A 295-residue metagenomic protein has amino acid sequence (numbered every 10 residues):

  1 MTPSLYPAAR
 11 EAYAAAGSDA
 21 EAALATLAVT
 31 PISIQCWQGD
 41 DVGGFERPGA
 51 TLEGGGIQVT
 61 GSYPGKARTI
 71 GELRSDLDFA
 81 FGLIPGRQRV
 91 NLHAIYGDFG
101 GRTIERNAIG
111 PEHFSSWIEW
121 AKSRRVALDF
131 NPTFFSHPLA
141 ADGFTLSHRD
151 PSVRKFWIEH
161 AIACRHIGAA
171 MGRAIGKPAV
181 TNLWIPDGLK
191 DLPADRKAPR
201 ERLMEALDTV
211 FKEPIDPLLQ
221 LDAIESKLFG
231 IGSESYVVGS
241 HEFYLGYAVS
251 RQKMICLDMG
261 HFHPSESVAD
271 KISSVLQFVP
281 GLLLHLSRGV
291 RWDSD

Functional and structural regions predicted by a protein language model:
M1-R149, F156, H166, R173 (+5 more regions): Alpha/beta catalytic barrel-like cores
L73-G82, W120-A127, H160-K177, R202-I215 (+2 more regions): Structured alpha-helical segments in the cores of large, soluble enzyme domains
H93-I95, W184-G188, K227: Short loop/turn motifs enriched for small/polar and acidic residues
G110, L146-R154, I158-A161, L192-L203: Short capping loops/turns at secondary-structure boundaries
P178-L192: Aromatic- and glycine-enriched pocket-lining scaffold segments that form the walls of small-molecule binding clefts
L192-D295: Acidic/histidine-rich catalytic cores of soluble enzymes
